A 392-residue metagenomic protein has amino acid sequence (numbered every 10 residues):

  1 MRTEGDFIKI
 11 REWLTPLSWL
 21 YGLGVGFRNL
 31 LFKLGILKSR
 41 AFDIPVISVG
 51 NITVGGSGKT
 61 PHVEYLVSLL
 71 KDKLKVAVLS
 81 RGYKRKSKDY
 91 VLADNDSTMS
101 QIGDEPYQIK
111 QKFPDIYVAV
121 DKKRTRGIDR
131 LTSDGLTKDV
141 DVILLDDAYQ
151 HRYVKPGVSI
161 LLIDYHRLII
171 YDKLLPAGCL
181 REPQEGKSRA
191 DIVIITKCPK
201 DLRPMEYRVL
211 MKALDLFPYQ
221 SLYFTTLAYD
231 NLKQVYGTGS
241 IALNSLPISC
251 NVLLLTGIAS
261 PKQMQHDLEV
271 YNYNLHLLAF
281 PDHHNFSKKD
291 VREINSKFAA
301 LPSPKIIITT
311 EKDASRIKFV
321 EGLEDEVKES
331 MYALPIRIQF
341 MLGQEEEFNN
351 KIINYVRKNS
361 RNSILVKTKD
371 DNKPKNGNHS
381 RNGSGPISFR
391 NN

Functional and structural regions predicted by a protein language model:
M1-I44, Y355, N359, S363: A transmembrane-helix-recognition feature enriched in membrane-embedded lipid enzymes and envelope glyco-/phospholipid
R2-F7, I169-P304, V366-N392: C-terminal accessory "lid"/substrate-recognition subdomains
L20, T60, I109, D146 (+4 more regions): Residue-level signal for inorganic ion chemistry
N29-N95, K200-D201, N392: Walker A (P-loop) phosphate-binding motif
A77-L79, L161, N251-L255: Conserved beta-strand elements of the Class I
Y83-P218, F224: Phosphate/Mg2+-binding loops and adjacent switch elements in nucleotide/diphosphate-handling enzyme cores
D230, P281-N285, E326-R357: Short, flexible loop segments at boundaries between secondary-structure elements
K305-K312: Acidic beta-strand-to-loop metal/phosphate-binding motif
